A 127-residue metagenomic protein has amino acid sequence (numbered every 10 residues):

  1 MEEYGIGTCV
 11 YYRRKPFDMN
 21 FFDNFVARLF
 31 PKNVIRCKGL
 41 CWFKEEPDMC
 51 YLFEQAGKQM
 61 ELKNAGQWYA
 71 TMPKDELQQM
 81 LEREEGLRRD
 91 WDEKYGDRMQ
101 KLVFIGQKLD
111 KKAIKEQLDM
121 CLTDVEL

Functional and structural regions predicted by a protein language model:
M1-L127: P-loop NTP-binding site
